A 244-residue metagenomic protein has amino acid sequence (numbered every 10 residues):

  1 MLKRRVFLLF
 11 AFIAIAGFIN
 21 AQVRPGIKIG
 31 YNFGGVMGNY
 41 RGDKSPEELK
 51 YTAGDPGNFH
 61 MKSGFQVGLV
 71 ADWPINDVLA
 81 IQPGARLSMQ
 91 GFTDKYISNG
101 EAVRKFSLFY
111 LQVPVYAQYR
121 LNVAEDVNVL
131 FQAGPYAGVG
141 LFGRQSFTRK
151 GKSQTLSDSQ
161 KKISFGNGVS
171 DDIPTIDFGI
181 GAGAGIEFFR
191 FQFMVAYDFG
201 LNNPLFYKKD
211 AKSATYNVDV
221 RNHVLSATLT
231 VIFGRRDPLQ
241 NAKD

Functional and structural regions predicted by a protein language model:
M1-K3: N-terminal secretory signal peptides that target proteins for export/translocation
R5-I15: Sec-dependent N-terminal signal peptides
I15-A21: Sec/Tat signal peptide C-region and signal peptidase I cleavage site
N20, N76, N122-D126, F189-F191 (+1 more regions): Outer-membrane beta-barrel channels and translocator barrels
A21-G68, I232-P238, D244: Short glycine/proline- and aromatic-enriched beta-strand/turn motifs that initiate or cap beta-hairpins
I27-Y31, F65-I75, A85-L87, V113-Y119 (+4 more regions): Residues on the lipid-exposed face of transmembrane beta-strands in outer-membrane beta-barrel proteins
G35-K62, Q90-Y110, G138-D177, L201-V224: Extracellular/periplasm-exposed beta-strand and loop segments of Gram-negative cell-envelope proteins, dominated by
F178, A182-G183, E187-A196, D210-D244: Outer membrane beta-barrel transmembrane domains
